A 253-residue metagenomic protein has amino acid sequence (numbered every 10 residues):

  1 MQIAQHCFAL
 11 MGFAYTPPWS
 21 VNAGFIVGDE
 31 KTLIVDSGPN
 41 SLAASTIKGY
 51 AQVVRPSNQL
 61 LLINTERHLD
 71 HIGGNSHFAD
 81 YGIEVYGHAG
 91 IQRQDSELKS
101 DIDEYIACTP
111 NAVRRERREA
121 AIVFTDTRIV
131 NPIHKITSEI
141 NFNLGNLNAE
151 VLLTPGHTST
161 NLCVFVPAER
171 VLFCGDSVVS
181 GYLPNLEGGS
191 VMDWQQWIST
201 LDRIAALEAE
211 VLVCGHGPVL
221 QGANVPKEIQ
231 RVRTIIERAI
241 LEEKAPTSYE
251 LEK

Functional and structural regions predicted by a protein language model:
M1, F124-L152: Short, conserved active-site entrance elements at the starts or edges of catalytic domains
Q2-Q52, C163-G175: Conserved beta-strand hairpin/beta-sheet module of binuclear metal-dependent hydrolase folds, prominently
I3, D80-Y81, E208: Short, structured coil segments at secondary-structure junctions
H6, I26, D36, A51 (+9 more regions): Divalent metal-coordination and catalytic microenvironments
T32-L33, S37-S41, N141, N148-E228: Metallo-beta-lactamase
L42-S45, G49-H134, T234-E242: Active-site HxH/HxHxD metal-binding segment of metal-dependent hydrolases
Q94-S100, Y182-L186, T247: Short, charged, surface-exposed secondary-structure boundary motifs
D103, D202-V211, P218-K253: Accessory terminal helices/loops
